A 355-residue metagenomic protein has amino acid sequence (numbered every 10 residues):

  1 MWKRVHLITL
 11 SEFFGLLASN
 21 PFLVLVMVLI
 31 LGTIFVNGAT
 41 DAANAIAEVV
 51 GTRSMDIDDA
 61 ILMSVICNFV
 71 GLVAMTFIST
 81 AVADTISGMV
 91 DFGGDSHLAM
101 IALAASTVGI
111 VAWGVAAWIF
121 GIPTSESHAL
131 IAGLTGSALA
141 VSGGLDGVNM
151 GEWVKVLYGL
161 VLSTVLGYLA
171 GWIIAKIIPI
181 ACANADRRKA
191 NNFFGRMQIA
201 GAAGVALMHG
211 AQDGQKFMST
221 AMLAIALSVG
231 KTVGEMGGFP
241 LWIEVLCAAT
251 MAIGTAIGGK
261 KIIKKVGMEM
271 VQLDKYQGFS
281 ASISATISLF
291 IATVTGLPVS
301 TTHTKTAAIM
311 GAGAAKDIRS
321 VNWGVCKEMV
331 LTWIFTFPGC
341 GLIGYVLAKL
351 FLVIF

Functional and structural regions predicted by a protein language model:
W2-F355: Multi-pass alpha-helical transmembrane bundle typical of ion/small-solute transporters and intramembrane aspartyl
